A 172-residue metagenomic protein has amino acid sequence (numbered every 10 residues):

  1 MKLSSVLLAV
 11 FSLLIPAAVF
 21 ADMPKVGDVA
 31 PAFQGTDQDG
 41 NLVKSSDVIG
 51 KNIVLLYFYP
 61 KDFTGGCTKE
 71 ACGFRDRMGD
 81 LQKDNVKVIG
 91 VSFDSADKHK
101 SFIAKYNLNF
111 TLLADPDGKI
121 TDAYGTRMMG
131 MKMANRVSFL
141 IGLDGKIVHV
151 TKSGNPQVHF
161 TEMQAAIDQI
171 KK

Functional and structural regions predicted by a protein language model:
L3-A32: N-proximal helix/coil linker or "cap" segments that precede and/or mark the start of modular domains
P24, D37-Q38, D115, I141-G142: Short, acidic, Ser/Thr-enriched surface-loop or helix-capping motifs
A30-P31, I53-V54, N135-V137: Short loop/turn microsegments at loop-to-beta-strand junctions
F33-I53: A short beta-strand-turn-helix
V48-T68: Short active-site neighborhood of thiol/selenol oxidoreductases, capturing the structured segment around
T68-Y106, G118-I120: Structural microenvironment flanking redox-active thiols in thiol-disulfide oxidoreductases
A134-K172: Thiol-/selenol-based redox modules, centered on thioredoxin-like and closely related oxidoreductase domains
